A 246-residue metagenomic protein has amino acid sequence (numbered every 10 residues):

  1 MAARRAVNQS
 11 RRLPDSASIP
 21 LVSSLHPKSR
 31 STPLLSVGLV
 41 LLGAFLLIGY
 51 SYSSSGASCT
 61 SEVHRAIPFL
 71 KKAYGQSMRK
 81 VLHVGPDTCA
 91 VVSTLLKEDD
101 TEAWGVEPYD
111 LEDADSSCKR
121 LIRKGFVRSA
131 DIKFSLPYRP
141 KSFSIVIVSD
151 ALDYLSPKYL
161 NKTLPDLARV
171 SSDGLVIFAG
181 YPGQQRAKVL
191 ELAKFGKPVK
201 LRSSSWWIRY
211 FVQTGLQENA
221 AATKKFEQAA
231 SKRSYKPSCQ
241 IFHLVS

Functional and structural regions predicted by a protein language model:
A3, A17-K80: Class I SAM-dependent methyltransferase Rossmann-like catalytic core, especially the SAM/SAH-binding loop
Q76-S135: Class I SAM-dependent methyltransferase SAM/SAH-binding core
K133-V146: A short acidic, Gly/Pro-enriched loop at the edge of an enzyme's catalytic core that lines a small-molecule cofactor
S144-K158: A short SAM/SAH-binding and catalytic strip from SAM-dependent methyltransferases
A151, L167, G180: Hydrophobic adenine-recognition pocket in adenosine-nucleotide-binding enzymes
V170-Q185: Conserved beta-strand signature within the Rossmann-like core of class I S-adenosyl-L-methionine
G196-A222, Q240: Short alpha-helix
T223-S246: Core SAM-dependent methyltransferase catalytic element
